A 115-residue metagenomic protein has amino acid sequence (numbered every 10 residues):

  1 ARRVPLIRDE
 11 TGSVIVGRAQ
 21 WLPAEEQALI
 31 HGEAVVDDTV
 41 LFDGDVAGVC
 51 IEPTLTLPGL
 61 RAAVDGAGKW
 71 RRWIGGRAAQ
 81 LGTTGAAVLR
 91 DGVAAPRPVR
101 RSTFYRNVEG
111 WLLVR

Functional and structural regions predicted by a protein language model:
A1-R115: Long C-terminal subdomains/extensions of small-metabolite kinases
